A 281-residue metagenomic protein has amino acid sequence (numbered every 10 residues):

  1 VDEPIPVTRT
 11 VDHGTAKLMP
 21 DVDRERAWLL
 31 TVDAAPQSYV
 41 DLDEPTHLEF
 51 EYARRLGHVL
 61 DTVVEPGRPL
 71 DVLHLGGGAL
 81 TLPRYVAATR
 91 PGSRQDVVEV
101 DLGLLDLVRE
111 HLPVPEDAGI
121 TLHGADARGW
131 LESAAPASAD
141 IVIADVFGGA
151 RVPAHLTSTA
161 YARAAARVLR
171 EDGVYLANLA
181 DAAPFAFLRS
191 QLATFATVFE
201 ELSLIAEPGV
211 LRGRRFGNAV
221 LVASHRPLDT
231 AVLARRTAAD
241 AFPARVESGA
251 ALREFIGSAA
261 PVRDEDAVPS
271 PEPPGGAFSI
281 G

Functional and structural regions predicted by a protein language model:
V1-P20, Q37-D43, T62, R212-G281: SAM/dcSAM-binding transferase cores
R9, R24, D43-R167, L211-R214: The AdoMet/dcAdoMet-binding core of the Class I SAM-like
R24-V40: A short, structured beta-strand/loop element
G92-R94, D117-G119, D172, F199-E201 (+1 more regions): A generic structural signal for alpha->beta connector loops
P153, L179-T194: Conserved class I S-adenosyl-L-methionine
A162-R163, F187-P208: Conserved Class I S-adenosyl-L-methionine
D172-L179: Conserved beta-strand signature within the Rossmann-like core of class I S-adenosyl-L-methionine
L179-A183, F199, P208, R212-F216 (+1 more regions): Charged, long alpha-helical assembly modules
